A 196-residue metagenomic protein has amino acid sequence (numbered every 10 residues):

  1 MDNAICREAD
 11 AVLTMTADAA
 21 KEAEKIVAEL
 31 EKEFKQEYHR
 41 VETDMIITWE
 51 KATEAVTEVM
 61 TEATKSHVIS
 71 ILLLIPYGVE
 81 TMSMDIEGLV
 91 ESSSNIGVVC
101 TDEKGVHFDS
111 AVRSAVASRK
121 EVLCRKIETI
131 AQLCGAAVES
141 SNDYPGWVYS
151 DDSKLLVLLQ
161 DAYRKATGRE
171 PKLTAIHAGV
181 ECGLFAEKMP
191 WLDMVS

Functional and structural regions predicted by a protein language model:
M1-R113: Midchain, well-structured core segments that form catalytic/ion-binding scaffolds
A4-D10, V148-D161, L184-K188: Short glycine/threonine-rich loop-to-helix capping motif typified by GTGT followed within a few residues by an Asp-Pro
A28-K32, R125-I130, K188-P190: Short, solvent-exposed amphipathic alpha-helical segments in soluble enzyme and RNA/protein-processing domains
D44-W49, V138, P171-L173: Generic structural signal for residues in well-ordered beta-strands
E91-S93, G97-K104, Q160, A166-S196: Zn-dependent metallopeptidase/amidohydrolase metal-coordination segment
K104-S110, K120, A136-D143: Serine-dependent amide/ester hydrolase catalytic core
D109-L133: C-terminal, non-catalytic macromolecule-binding modules
Q132-A166: Generic long, charged, amphipathic alpha-helical segments
